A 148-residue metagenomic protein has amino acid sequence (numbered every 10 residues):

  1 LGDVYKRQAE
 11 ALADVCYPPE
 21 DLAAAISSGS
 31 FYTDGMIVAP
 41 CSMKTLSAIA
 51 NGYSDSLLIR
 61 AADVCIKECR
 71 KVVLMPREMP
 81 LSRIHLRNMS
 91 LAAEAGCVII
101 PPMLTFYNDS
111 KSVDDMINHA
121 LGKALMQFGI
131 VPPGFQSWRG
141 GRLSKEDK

Functional and structural regions predicted by a protein language model:
L1-Y5: Short, small-residue-biased leader/transition segments that mark boundaries at the very start of proteins
K6-P19: Short, structured active-site "lid" loops
K6-R7, M89-A93, I117-H119: Short, hinge-like loop/turn segments at secondary-structure boundaries
L12, A95-G96: Short, structured coil segments at secondary-structure junctions
V15, L22-R87, A92: Helix-loop-strand module that forms the ligand-binding subsite of alpha/beta enzymes
Y17-P18, L74, I99-P102: General beta-strand structural signal in soluble alpha/beta enzymes
V98, M103-K148: Glycine-rich phosphate/pyrophosphate-binding loop and the adjoining helix
